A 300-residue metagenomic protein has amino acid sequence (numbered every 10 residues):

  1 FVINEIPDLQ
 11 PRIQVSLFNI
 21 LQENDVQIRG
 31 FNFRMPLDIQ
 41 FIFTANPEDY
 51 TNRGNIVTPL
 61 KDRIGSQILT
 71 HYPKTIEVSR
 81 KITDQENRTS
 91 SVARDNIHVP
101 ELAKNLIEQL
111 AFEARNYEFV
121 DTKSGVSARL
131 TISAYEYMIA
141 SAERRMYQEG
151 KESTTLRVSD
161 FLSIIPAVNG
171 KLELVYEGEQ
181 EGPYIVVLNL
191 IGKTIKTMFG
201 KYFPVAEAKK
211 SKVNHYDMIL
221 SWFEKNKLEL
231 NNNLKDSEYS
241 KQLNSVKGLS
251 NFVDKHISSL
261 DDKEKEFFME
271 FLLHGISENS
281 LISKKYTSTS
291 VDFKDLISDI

Functional and structural regions predicted by a protein language model:
F1-R94, A140-Q148: Canonical AAA+ ATPase core
V2, V15, V26, F41 (+15 more regions): Extended aliphatic helical segments
V2-E5, L9-Q14, M35-L37, N52-I56 (+9 more regions): Helical mechanochemical/support elements of P-loop NTPase systems and associated helical scaffolds
N4, N19, N24, N32 (+14 more regions): Detector for Asparagine
D8, D25, D38, D49 (+11 more regions): Acidic-enriched, low-complexity/disordered segments with a strong bias for Aspartate over Glutamate
A45-N52, H71-P73, R88-V92, A111-V120 (+4 more regions): Short, charged low-complexity intrinsically disordered segments located at boundaries of structured domains
S79-T155: Conserved AAA+ ATPase small/helical "lid" subdomain
E143-I300: C-terminal engagement/docking regions of AAA+ P-loop ATPases
